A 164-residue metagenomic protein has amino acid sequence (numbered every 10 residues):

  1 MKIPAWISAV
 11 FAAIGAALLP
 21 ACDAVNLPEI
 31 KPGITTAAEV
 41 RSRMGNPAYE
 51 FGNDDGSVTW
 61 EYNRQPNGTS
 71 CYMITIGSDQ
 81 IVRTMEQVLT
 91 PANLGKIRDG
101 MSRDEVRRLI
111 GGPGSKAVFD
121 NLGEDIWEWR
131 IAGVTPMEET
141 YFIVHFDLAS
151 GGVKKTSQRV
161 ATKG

Functional and structural regions predicted by a protein language model:
M1-P20: Sec-dependent bacterial lipoprotein signal peptides
C22-G164: Residues within mature, well-folded domains
